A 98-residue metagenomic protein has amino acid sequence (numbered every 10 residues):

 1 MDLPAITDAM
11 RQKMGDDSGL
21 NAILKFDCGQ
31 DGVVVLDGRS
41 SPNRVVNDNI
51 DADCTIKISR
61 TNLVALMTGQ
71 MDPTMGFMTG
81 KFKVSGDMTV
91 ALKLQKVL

Functional and structural regions predicted by a protein language model:
M1-L98: Feature captures hydrophobic
